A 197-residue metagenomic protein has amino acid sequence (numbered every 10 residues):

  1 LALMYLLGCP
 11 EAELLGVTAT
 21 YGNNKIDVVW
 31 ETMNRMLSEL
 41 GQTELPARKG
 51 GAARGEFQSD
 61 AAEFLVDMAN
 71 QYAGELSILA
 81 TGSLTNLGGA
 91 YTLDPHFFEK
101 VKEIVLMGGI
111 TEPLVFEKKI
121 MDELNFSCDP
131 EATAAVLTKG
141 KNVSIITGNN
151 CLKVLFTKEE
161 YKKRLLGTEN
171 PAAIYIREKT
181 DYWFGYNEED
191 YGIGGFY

Functional and structural regions predicted by a protein language model:
L1-Y197: N-terminal acidic, glycine/proline-rich low-complexity segments
